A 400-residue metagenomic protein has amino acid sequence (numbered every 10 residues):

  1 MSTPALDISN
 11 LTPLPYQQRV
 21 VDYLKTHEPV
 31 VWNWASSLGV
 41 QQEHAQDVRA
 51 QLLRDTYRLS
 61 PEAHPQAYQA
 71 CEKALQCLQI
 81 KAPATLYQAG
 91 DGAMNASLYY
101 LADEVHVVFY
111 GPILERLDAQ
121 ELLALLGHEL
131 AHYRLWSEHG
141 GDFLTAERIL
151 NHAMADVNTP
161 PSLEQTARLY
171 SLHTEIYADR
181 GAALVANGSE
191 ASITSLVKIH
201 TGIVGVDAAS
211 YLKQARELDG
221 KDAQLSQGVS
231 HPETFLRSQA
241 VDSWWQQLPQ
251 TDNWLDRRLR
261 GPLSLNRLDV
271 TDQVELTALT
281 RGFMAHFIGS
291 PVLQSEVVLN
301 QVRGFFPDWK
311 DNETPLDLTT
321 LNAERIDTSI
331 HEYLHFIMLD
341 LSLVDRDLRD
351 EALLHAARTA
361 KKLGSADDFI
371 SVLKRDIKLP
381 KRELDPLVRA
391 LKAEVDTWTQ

Functional and structural regions predicted by a protein language model:
M1-L98, V270-Q400: Hydrophobic or amphipathic, alpha-helical segments that drive membrane association/targeting
L59-E62, F109-A124: Short pre-active-site segment immediately N-terminal to the catalytic Zn-binding motif
C71-L75, L123, S171-S192: An active-site-proximal "capping" alpha-helix that borders the catalytic cofactor pocket
A82, D103-V105: Envelope-exposed proteins and targeting segments
G92-Y99, L150-A155, T159-L163, A167-L169 (+1 more regions): Active-site-proximal gating segments in proteases and membrane effectors
H106-Y110, L130: Short hydrophobic beta-strand segments that form the core of ligand-binding sensory/regulatory domains
L117, L126-L135, G181: Active-site His/Glu-centered metal-binding helix of metallohydrolases
E129-E147: Catalytic Zn2+-binding segment of zinc metalloproteases
